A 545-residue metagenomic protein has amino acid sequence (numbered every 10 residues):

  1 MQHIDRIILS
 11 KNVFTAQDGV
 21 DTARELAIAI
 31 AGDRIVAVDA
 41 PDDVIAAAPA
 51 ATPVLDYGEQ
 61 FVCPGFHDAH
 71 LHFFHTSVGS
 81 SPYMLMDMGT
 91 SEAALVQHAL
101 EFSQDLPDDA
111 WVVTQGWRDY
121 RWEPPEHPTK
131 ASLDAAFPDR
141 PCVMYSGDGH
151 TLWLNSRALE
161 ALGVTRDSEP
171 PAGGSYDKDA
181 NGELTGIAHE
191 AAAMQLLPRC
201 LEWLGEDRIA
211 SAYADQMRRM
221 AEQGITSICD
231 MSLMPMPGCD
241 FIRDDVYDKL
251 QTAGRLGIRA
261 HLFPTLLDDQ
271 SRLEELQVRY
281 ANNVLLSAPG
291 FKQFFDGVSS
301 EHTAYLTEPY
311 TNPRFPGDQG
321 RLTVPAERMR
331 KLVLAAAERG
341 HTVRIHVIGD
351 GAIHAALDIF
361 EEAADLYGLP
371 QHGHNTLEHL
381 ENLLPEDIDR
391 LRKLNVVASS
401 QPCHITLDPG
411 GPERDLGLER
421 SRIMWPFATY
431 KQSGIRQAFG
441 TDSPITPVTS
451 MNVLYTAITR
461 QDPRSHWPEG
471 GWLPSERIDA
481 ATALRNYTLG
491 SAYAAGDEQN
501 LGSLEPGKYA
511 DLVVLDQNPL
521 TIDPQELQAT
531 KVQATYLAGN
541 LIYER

Functional and structural regions predicted by a protein language model:
H3-S10, F14-E274, S300-I348, A352 (+5 more regions): Divalent metal-binding segments
L9, A31-G32, F295, E505-K508 (+1 more regions): A cytosolic small-molecule/anion-sensing beta-strand core signal
H72, L285-T303, N395-T406: Non-cysteine beta-strand/loop elements that form the S-adenosyl-L-methionine
Q115, T226, M231, F294 (+3 more regions): Conserved residues at the C-terminal ends of beta-strands
P171, D269-Q277, N283-E301, T446: Glycine-rich, aromatic-flanked loop segments that form ligand/cofactor-binding clefts across common enzyme folds
Q251-A253, Q277-L286, L391-K393: Acidic (Asp/Glu)-rich catalytic clusters
L334-R344, G351-N375, L380, P385-D389 (+3 more regions): His/Asp/Glu-enriched, well-ordered alpha-helical/loop segment that forms or immediately abuts the divalent-metal
